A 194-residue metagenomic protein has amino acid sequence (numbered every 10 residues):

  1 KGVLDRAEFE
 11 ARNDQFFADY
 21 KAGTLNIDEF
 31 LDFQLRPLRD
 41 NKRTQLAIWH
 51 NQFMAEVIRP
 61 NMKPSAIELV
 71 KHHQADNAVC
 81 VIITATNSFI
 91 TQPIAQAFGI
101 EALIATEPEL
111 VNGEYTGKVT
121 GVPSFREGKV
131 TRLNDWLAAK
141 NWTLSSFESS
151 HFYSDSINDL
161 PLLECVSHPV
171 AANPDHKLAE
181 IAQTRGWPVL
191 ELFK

Functional and structural regions predicted by a protein language model:
K1-H72: A metal-dependent, Asp-based hydrolase signature
I48-N51, A55-K194: C-terminal cap/substrate-recognition subdomain and adjoining C-terminal extension of metal-dependent phosphatase-like
